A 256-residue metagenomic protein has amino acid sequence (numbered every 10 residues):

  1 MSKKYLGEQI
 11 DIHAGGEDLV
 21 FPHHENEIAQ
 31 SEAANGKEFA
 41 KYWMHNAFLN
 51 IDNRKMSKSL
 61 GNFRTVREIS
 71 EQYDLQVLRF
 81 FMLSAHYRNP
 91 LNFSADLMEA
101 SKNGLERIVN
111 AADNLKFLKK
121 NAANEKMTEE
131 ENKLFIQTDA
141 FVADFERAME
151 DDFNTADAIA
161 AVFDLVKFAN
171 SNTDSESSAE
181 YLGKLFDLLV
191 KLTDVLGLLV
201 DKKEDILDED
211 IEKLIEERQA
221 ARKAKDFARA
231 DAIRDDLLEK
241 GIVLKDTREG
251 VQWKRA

Functional and structural regions predicted by a protein language model:
M1-Q72, L78: Catalytic cores of enzymes that engage adenine nucleotides and/or redox cofactors via long glycine-rich, Lys/Arg/His
K55-M56, N62-A256: Structural preference for alpha-helix termini/caps and helix-kink/transition segments
